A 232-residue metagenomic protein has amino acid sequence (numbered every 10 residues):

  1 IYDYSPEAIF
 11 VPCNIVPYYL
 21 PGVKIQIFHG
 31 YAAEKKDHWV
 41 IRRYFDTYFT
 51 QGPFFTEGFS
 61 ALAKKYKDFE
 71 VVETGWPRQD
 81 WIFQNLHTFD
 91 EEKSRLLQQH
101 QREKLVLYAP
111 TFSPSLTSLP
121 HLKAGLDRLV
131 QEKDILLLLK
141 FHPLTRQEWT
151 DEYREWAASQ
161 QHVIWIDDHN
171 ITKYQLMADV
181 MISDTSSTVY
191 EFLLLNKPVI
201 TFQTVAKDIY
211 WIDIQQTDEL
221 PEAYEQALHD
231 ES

Functional and structural regions predicted by a protein language model:
I1-L86: Active-site and donor-binding regions of nucleotide-sugar-utilizing enzymes
Y2, I41, Q99, K173-Y174: Structural alpha-helical scaffold elements that stabilize or flank donor/cofactor-binding regions in carbohydrate
F10, I25-Q26, T47-F49, V72 (+5 more regions): Hydrophobic/aromatic beta-strand patches that form the interior of the parallel beta-sheet core in alpha/beta enzyme
N14-P17, G30-A33, F54-F55, P77-Q79 (+5 more regions): Short, solvent-exposed loop/turn segments at secondary-structure junctions
L20-F28, D168-W211: A donor-sugar binding/catalytic signature common to diverse glycosyltransferases and related nucleotide-sugar
R42-F45, Y66-E73, S187-S232: Catalytic binding pocket for nucleotide-activated donors in carbohydrate/polymer assembly enzymes
R78-E155: Conserved catalytic-core segment of nucleotide-activated headgroup transferases in glycan assembly
D151-D167: Nucleotide-activated donor-binding/catalytic signature segment of Leloir-type glycosyltransferases, i.e., the conserved
